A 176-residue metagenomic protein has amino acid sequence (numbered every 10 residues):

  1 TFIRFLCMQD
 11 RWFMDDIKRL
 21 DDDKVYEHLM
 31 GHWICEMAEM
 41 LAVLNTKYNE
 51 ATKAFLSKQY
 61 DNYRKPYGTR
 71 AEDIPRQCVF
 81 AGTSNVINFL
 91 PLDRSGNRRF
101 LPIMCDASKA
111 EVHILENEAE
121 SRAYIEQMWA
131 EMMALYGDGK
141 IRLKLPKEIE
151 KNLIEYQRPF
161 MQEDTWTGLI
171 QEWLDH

Functional and structural regions predicted by a protein language model:
T1-D15: Walker A/P-loop
R11-L56, Y60-H176: Feature primarily recognizes SF3-like P-loop helicase cores of small DNA viruses
